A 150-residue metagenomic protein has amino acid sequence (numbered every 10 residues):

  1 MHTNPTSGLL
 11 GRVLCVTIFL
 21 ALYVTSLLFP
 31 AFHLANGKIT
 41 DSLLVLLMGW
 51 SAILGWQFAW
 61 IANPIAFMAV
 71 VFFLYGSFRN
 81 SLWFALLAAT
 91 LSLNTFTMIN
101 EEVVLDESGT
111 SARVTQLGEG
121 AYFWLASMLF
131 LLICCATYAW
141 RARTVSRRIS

Functional and structural regions predicted by a protein language model:
H2-S150: Compact integral membrane and secretory-pathway proteins
